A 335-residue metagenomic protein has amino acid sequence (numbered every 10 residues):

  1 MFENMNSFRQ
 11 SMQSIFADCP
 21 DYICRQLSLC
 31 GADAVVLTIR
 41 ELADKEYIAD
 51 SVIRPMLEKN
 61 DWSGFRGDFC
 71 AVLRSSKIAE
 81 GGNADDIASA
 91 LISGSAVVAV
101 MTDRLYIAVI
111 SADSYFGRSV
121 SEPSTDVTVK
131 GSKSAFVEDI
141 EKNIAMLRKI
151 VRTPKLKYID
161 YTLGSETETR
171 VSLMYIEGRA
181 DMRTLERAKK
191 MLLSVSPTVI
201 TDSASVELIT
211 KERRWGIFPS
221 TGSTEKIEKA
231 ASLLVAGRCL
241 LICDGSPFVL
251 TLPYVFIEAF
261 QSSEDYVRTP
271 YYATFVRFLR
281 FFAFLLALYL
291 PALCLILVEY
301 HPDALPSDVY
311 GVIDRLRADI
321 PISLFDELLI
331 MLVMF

Functional and structural regions predicted by a protein language model:
M1-Y289, S307: Membrane-embedded alpha-helical signal segments
E264, P270-F335: Core alpha-helical transmembrane segments of integral membrane proteins
